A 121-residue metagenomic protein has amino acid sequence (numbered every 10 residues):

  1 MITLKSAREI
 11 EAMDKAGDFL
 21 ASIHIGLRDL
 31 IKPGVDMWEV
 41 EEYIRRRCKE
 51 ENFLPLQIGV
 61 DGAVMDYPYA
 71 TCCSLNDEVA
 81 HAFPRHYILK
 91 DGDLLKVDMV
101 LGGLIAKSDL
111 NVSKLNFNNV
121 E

Functional and structural regions predicted by a protein language model:
M1-E121: Active-site neighborhoods and metal-handling regions in enzymes and metal-associated proteins
